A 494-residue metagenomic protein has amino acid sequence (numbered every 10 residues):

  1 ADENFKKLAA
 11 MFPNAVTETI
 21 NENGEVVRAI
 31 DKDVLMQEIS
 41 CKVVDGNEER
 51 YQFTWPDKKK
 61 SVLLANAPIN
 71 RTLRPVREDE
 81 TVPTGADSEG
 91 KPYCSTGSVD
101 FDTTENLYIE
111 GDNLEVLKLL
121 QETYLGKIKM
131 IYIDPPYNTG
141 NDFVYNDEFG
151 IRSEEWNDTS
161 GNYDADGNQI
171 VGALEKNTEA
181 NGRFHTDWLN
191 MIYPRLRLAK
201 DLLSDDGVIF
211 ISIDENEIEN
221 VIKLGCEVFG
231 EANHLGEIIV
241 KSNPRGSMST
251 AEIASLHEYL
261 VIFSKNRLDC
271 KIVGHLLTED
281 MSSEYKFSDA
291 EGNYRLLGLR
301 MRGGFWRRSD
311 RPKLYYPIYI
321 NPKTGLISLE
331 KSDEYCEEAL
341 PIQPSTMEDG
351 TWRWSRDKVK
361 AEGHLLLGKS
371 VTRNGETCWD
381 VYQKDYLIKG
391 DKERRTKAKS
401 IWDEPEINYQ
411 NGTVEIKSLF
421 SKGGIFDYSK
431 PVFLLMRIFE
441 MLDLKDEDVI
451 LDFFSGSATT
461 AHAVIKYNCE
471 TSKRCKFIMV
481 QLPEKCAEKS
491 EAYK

Functional and structural regions predicted by a protein language model:
A1-Y132, Y137-P194: DnaQ-like (DEDDh/DEDDy) 3′-5′ exonuclease domain used for proofreading and 3′-end trimming on nucleic acids
N113-V116, L120-T123, M191-L196, D201-D205 (+4 more regions): Phosphate/ATP-binding catalytic cores across multiple sugar-kinase/actin-like superfamilies, primarily ASKHA
K127-V208, N216, A232, H257 (+4 more regions): SAM-dependent methyltransferase catalytic-core segment centered on the flexible catalytic loop and adjoining short
S153-N168, D391-K430: Active-site-adjacent "gating/activation" loops or surface patches in catalytic cores
I192, D205-D206, E215-S282: Signature of N6-adenine DNA methyltransferases within the class I
N266-K417: Active-site-adjacent helix-turn-beta-strand microarchitecture at beta-sheet edges that either contains or buttresses
E447-G456: Conserved class I S-adenosyl-L-methionine
A458-H462: Glycine-rich SAM-binding Motif I of class I
